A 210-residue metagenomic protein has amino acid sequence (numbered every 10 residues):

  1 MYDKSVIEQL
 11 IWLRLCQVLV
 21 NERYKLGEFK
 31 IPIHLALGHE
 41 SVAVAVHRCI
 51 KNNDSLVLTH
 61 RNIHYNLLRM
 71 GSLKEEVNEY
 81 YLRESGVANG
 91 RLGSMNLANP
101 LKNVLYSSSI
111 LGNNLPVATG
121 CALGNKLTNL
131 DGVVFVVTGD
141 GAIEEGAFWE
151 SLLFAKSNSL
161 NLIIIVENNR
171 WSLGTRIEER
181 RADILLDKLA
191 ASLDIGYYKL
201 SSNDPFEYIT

Functional and structural regions predicted by a protein language model:
M1-I11: Positively charged, low-complexity intrinsically disordered leader regions
S5, F135-V137, R170-S172: A short, structure-level motif marking secondary-structure boundaries and short turns
E8, G112, N203: Short, surface-exposed alpha-helical recognition segments that flank or form part of ligand/macromolecule-binding
Q9, L13-V20: Conserved N-terminal diphosphate/IPP-binding helix and adjacent helical/loop segment of trans-prenyltransferase domains
R14, E145-G146, F206-I209: Conserved structured core elements
V18-E22, E28-N158, R176-A182, D187-D194: Cofactor-binding active-site loop characterized by glycine-rich and histidine/acidic residues
N158, L162, V166-T210: Thiamine diphosphate
